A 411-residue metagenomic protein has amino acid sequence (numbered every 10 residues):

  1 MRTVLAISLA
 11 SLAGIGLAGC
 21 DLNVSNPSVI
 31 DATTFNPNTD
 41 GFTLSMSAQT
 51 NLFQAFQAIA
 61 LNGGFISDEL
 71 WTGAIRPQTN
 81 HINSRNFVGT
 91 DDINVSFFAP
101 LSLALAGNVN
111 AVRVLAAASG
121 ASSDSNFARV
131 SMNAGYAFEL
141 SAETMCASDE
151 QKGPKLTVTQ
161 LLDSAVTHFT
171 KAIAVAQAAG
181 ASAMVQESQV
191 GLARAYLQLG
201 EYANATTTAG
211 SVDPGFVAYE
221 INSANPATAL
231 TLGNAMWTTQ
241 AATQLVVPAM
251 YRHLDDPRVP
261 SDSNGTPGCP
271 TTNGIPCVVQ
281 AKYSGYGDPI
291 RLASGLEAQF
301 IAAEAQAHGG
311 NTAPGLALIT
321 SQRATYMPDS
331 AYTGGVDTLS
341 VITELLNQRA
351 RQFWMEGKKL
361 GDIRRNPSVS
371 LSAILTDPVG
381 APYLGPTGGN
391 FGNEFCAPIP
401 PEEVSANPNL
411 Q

Functional and structural regions predicted by a protein language model:
M1-A18: Sec-dependent bacterial lipoprotein signal peptides
C20-S67, A373-Q411: Membrane-proximal, proline-rich intrinsically disordered regions
N80-C146, K171-A179, A305-H308, S321: Conserved, well-structured interaction surfaces
F97-A99, L140-H168, A205-T207, I221-A224: Short coil/linker segments at helix-helix boundaries
S119-N126, N133, L161, G180-M184 (+3 more regions): Structural signature of alpha-solenoid helical repeat junctions
N126, N133, L140, M184 (+5 more regions): "A position-specific structural signal for the A-helix of alpha-solenoid helical repeats
G200-Q299, P328-S330, T338, I342-E344 (+7 more regions): Hydrophobic-face positions in mid-chain alpha helices that act as interaction patches
